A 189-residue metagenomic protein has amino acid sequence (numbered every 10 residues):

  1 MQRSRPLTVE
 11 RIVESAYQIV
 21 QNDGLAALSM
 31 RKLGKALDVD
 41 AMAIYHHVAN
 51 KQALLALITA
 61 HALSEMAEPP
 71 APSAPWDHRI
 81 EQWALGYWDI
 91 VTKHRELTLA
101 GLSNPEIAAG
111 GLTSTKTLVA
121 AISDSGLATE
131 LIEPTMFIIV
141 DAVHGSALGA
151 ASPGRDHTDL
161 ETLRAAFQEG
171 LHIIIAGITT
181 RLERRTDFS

Functional and structural regions predicted by a protein language model:
M1-L7, T186-S189: N-terminal intrinsically disordered/low-complexity leader segments
R11, S15-A53, L57: Helix-turn-helix
T59, W88-T117, L148-R155: Amphipathic alpha-helical segments used for helix-helix packing
A60-E65: Short, basic, alpha-helical segments at the C-terminal edge of helix-turn-helix-like DNA-binding modules
A67-I107, T129, M136-I139: Hydrophobic alpha-helical connector segments
T113-T158, I178-L182: Hydrophobic alpha-helical bundle segments that form small-molecule/ligand-binding pockets
S152-S189: C-terminal peripheral helix-coil segments that are non-catalytic and often amphipathic
